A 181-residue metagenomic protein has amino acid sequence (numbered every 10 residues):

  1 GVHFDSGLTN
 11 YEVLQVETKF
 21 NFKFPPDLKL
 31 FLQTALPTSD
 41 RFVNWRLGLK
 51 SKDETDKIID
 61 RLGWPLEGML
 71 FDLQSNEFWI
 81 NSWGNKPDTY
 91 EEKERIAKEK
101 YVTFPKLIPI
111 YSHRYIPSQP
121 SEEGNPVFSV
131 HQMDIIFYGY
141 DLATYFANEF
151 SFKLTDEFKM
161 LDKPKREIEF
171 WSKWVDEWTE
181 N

Functional and structural regions predicted by a protein language model:
G1-V102, I108, S112: A surface-exposed partner-binding patch
T34-A35, Y111-H113, H131-M133, W174: Structured loops at beta-to-helix junctions and adjacent beta-edge loops in soluble globular domains
L36-F42, P117-P120, F137-Y138: Short catalytic/ligand-binding loop motif for oxyanion handling, primarily in non-cytosolic enzymes, centered on
K100-T103, S121-E123: A generic structural signal for short, non-catalytic loop/turn and secondary-structure boundary residues
S112, P117-Q119, L142: Acidic, serine/threonine- and proline-rich low-complexity regulatory tracts
S121-E180: Glycine-rich, aromatic-bearing surface loops/beta-hairpins
